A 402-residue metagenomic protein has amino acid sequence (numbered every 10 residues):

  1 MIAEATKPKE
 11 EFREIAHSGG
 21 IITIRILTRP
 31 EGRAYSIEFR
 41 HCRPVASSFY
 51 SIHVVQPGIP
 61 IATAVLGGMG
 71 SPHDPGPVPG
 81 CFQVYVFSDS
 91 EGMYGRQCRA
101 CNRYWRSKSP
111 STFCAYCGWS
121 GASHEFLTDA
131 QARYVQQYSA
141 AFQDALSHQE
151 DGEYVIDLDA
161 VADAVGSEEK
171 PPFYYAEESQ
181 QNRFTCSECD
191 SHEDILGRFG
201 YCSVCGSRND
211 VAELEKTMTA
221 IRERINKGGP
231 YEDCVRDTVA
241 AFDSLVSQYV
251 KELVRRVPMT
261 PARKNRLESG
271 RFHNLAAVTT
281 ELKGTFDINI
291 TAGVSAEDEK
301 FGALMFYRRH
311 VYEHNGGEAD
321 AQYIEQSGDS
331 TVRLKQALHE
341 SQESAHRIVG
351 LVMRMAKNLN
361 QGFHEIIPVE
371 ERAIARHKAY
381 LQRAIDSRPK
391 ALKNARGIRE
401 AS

Functional and structural regions predicted by a protein language model:
M1-Y174, F184, D190, D194 (+1 more regions): Polyanionic, low-complexity intrinsically disordered segments
A64-P77, V84, S88, I156-D157 (+2 more regions): Flexible secondary-structure boundary motifs
E125-Y201, A212-F272: Long, charge-rich boundary regions
T219-K227, T291-V294, S330-H339: Short helix/strand-bridging catalytic loops that position acidic/His residues to coordinate divalent metals and engage
N226-C234, V294-E297, L304, A337 (+1 more regions): Non-transmembrane, amphipathic alpha-helical segments
D237, A241, F301-V311, S344-R347 (+2 more regions): Charged, amphipathic alpha-helical oligomerization/scaffolding segments
D243-V246, V250, V254, P258 (+4 more regions): Hydrophobic/aromatic-lined pockets within catalytic cores
